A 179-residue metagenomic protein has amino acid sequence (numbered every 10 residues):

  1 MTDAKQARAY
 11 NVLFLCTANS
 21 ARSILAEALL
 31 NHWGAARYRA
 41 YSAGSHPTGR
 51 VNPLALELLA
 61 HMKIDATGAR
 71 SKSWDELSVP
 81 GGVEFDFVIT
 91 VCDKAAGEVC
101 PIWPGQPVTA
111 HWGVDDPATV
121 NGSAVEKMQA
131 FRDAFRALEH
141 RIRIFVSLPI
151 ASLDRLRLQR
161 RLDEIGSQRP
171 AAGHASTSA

Functional and structural regions predicted by a protein language model:
T2-A179: Short polar/charged helix/loop
